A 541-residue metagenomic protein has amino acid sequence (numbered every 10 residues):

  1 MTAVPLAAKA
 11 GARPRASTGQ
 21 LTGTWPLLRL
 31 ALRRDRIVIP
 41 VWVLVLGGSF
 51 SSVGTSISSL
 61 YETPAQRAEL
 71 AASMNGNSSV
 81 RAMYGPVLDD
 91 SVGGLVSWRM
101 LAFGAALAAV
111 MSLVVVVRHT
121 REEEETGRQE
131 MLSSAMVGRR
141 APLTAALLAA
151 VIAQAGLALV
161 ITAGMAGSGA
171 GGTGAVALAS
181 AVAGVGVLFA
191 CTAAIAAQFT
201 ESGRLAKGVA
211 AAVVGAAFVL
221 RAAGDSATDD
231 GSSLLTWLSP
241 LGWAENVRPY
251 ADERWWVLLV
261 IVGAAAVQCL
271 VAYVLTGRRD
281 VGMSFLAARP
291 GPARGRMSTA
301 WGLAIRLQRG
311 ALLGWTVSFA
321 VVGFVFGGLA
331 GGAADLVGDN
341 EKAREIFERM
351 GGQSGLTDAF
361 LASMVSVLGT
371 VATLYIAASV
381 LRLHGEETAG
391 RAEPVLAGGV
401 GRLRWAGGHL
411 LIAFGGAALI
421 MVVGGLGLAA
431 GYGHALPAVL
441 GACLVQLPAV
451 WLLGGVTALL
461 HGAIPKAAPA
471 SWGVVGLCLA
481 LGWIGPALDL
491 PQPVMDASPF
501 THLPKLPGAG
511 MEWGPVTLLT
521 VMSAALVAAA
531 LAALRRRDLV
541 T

Functional and structural regions predicted by a protein language model:
T2-A10, P14, Q20, I57-D89 (+4 more regions): Terminal transmembrane helical anchor/hairpin motif
T2-A12, L148-R204, H409-A458, T517-V521: Secretory targeting signals
T2-G47, G282-F319: Aromatic- and glycine-rich beta-strand/loop motifs that create alpha-glucan
I37-G76, G104-A109, V209-A222, A311-A334 (+3 more regions): Hydrophobic alpha-helical transmembrane segments of multi-pass membrane transport/permease proteins
G48-Y61, A149-S284, I484-D489: Transmembrane-helix bundle segments that line or gate the permeation/cavity pathway in multi-pass membrane proteins
L95-R121, I161, A359-L383: Long, hydrophobic alpha-helical segments
V117-V151, V380-G416: Helix-loop-helix units of permease transmembrane domains in multi-pass membrane transporters, especially ABC
E130, G282-A300, E341-R344, R391-G401: Juxtamembrane inter-helical linkers in multi-pass membrane proteins
